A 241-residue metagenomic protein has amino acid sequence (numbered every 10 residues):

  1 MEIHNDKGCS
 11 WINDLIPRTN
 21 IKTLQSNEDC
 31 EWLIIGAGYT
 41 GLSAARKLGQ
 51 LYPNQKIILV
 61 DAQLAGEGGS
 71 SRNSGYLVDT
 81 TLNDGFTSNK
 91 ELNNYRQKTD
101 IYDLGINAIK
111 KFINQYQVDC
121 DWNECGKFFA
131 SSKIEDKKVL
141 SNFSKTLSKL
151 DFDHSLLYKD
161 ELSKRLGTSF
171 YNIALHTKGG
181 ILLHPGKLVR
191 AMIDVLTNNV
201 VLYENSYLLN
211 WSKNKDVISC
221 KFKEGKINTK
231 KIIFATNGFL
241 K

Functional and structural regions predicted by a protein language model:
M1-W32, Q50-L51, Q55-K56: Extreme N-terminal leader/targeting segments of oxidoreductases
G36-L42, A62: Glycine-rich Rossmann-fold phosphate-binding loop(s) that bind the pyrophosphate of adenine dinucleotide cofactors
A37, T81, T236-N237: Glycine-rich, N-terminal phosphate-binding loop of Rossmann-like dinucleotide-binding domains
G49-R72: Glycine-rich FAD pyrophosphate-binding loop
Y52, A62, G75-Y76, N107 (+3 more regions): Active-site substrate-recognition segment that forms the wall of the catalytic cavity or substrate channel
G68, R72-I101: Glycine-rich active-site loop/strand segments that organize a redox cofactor
E91-V195: Rossmann-like flavin
T146, F170-K231, A235: Helical element adjacent to the flavin cofactor pocket in flavoenzyme catalytic cores
